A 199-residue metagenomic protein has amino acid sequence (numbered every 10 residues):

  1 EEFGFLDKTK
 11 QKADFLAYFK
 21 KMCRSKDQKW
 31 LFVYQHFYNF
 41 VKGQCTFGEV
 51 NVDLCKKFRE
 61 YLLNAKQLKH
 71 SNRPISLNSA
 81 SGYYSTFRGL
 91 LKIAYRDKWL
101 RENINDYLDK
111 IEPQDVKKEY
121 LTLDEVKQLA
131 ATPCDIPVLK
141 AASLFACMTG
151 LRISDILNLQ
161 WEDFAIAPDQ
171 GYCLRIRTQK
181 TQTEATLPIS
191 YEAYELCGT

Functional and structural regions predicted by a protein language model:
E2-S71: Basic/aromatic-enriched alpha-helical hairpins
D14, Y18, N78-G82, T86 (+2 more regions): Amphipathic alpha-helical recognition patches that constitute DNA-binding helices
V33-N39, C45-D53, Q67-D106, R152-S154: N-terminal DNA-binding recognition helix of tyrosine site-specific recombinases/integrases
N51-L54, E125-V126, V138, A193: Single-residue recognition of alpha-helix capping/boundary positions
V52, N64, L123, A131 (+2 more regions): Phosphate-coordinating loops and pocket residues in cytosolic domains that bind phosphorylated ligands
R73-L77, S81, R96, L100-I153 (+2 more regions): Basic, Lys/Arg- and aromatic-enriched nucleic-acid-binding interface segment
D109, N158-G198: Conserved tyrosine-mediated DNA breakage-rejoining catalytic core shared by Y-recombinases
